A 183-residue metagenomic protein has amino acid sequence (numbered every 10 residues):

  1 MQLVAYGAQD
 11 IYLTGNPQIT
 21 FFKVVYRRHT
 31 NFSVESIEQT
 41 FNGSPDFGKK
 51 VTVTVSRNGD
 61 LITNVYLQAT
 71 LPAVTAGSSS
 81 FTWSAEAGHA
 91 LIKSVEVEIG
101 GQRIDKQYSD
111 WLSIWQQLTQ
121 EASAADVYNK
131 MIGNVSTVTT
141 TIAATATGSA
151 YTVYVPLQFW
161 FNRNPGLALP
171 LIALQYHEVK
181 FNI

Functional and structural regions predicted by a protein language model:
M1-I183: Short, low-complexity Pro/Thr/Gly
